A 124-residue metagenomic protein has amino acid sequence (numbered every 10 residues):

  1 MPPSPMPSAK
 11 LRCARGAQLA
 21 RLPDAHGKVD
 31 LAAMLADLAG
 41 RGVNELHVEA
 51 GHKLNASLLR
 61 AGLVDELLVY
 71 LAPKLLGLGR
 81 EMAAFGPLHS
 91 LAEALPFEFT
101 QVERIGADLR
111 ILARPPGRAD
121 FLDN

Functional and structural regions predicted by a protein language model:
M1-N124: Enzymes that bind and transform nitrogen-containing heteroaromatic metabolites
